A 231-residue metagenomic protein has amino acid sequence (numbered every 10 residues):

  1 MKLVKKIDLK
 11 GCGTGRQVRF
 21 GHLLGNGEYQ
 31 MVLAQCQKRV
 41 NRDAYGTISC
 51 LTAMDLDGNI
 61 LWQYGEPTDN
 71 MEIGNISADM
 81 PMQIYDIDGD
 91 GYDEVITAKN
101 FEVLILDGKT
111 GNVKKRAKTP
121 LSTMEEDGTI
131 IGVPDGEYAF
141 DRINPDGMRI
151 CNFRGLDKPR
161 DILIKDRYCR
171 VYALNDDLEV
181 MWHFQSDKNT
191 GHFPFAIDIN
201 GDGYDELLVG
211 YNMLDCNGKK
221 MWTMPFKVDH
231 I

Functional and structural regions predicted by a protein language model:
M1-I231: Beta-propeller-forming repeat regions
